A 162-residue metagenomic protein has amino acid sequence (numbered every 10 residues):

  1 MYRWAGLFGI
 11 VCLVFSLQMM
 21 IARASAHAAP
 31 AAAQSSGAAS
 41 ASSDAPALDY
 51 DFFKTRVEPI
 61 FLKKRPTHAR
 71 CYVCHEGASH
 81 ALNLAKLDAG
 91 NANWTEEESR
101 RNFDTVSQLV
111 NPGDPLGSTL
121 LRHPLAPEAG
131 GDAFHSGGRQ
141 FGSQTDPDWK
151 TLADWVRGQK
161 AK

Functional and structural regions predicted by a protein language model:
M1-W4: Positively charged n-region of N-terminal signal peptides that target proteins for export
L7-M19: Bacterial N-terminal signal peptides
I21-K162: Aromatic- and Gly/Pro-enriched helix-to-coil junctions and flexible linker segments
